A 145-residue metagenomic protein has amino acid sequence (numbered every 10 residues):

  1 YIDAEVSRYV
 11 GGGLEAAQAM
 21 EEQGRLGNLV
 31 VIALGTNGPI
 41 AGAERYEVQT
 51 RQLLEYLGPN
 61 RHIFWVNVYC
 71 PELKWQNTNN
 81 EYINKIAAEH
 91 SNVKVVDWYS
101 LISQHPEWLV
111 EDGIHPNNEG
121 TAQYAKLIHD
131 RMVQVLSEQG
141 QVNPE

Functional and structural regions predicted by a protein language model:
Y1-Q49, P71-E81: Conserved SGNH/GDSL esterase-like catalytic core that processes O-acyl groups on lipids and polysaccharides
I2-R8, R61-W65, V93-W98, K126-I128: Short C-terminal domain-edge/linker segments immediately following a structured domain
R25-V30, G58-F64, H90-K94: Loop/turn elements at helix/coil->beta-strand transitions in domains of secreted/extracellular proteins
E44-T50, E111-P116: Active-site cleft segment of glycoside hydrolase catalytic domains centered on the general acid/base Glu
Q49-L57: Catalytic-core regions built around general acid/base machinery
N67-Y69: Short strand-turn motif at the edge of the Rossmann-like AdoMet-binding core
L73-E145: Catalytic His-Asp segment of secreted/periplasmic serine-dependent ester chemistry enzymes
